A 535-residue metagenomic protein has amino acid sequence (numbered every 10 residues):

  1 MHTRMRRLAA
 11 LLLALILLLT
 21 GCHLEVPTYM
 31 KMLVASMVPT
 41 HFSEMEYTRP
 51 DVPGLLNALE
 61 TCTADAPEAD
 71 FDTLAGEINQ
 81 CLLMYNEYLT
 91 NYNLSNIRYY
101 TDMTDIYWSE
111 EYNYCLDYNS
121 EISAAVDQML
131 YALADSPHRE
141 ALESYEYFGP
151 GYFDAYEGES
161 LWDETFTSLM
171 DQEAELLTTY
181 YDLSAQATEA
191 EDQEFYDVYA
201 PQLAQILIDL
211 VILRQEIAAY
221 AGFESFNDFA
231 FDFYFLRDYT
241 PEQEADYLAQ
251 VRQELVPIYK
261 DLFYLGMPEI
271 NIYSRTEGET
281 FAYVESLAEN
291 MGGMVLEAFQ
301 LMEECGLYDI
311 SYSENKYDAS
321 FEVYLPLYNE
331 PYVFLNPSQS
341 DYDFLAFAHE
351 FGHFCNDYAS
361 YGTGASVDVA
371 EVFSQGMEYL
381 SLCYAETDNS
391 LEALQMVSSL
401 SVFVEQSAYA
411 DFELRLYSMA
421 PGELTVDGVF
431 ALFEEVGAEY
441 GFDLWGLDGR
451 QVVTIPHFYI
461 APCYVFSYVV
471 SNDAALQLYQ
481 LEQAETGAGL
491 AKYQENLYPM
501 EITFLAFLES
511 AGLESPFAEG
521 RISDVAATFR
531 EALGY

Functional and structural regions predicted by a protein language model:
V26-G278: A well-structured
Y156, F347, C355, S381 (+3 more regions): C-terminal, non-catalytic "cap/extension" segments appended to globular domains
L248-Y259, T276-M302: Zn2+-dependent metallopeptidase catalytic core
Q253-E254, S360, A365-F403, S471: Post-HExxH zinc-binding segment in Zn-dependent metallohydrolases
L307-E330, P462: Catalytic zinc-binding patch centered on the HExxH motif and its immediate surroundings that defines zinc-dependent
Y328-F347: Short pre-active-site segment immediately N-terminal to the catalytic Zn-binding motif
A346, E350, F354, Y358 (+1 more regions): Catalytic glutamate of the conserved HExxH
